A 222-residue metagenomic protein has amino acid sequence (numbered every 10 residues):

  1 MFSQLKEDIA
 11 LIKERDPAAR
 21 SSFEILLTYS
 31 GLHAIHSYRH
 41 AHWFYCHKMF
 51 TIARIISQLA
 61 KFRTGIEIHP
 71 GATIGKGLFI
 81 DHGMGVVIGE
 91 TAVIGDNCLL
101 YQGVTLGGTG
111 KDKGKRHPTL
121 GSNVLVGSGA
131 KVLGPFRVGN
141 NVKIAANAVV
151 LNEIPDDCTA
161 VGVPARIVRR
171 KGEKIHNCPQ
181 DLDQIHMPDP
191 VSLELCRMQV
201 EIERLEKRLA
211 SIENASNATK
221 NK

Functional and structural regions predicted by a protein language model:
M1-L59, I175-K222: Terminal amphipathic alpha-helical/low-complexity segments used for targeting or macromolecular assembly
S30-G31, H36-R39, A72, L78 (+2 more regions): Solvent-exposed, flexible loop/coil residues
K61-V168: Structural signal for interior beta-strand "rungs" in well-ordered beta-sheet cores of soluble enzyme domains
R166, R170-C178: A structural signal for small-residue-enriched, beta-sheet-centric alpha/beta enzyme cores and oligomeric scaffold folds
